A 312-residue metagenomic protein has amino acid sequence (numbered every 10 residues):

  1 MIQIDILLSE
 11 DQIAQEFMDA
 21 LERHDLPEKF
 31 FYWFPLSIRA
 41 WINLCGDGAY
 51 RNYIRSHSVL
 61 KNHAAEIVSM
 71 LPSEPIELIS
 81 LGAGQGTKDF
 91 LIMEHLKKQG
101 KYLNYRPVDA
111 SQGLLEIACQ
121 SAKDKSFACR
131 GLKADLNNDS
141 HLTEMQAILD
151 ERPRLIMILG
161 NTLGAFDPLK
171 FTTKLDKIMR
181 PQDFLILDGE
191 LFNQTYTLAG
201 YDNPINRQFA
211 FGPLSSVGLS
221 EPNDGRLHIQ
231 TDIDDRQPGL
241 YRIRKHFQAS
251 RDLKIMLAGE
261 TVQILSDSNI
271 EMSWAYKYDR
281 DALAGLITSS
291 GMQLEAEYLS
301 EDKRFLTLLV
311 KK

Functional and structural regions predicted by a protein language model:
M1-S80, G86-L132, S140, E151-R152 (+1 more regions): Rossmann-like AdoMet
L78-G82, Y105-P107, F184-G189, A296: A structural signal for short, well-ordered beta-strand segments and their strand-loop junctions that often border
T87-K88, G164-A165, N193-T197, R304-L306: Short catalytic/ligand-binding loop motif for oxyanion handling, primarily in non-cytosolic enzymes, centered on
M157-I158: A conserved beta-strand element that flanks and buttresses the S-adenosyl-L-methionine
L163-K177: A short, conserved alpha-helix within the catalytic core of class I
M179-T195: Conserved beta-strand signature within the Rossmann-like core of class I S-adenosyl-L-methionine
F192-Y278: SAM-dependent methyltransferase
M256-K312: C-terminal lobe and adjacent flexible extensions of AdoMet/dcAdoMet transferase-like proteins
